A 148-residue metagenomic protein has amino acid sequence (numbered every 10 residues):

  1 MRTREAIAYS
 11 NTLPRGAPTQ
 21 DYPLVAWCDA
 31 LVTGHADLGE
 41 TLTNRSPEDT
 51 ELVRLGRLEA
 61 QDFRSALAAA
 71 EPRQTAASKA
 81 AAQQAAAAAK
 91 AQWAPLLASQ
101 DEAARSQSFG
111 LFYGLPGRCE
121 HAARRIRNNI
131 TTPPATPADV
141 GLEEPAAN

Functional and structural regions predicted by a protein language model:
M1-A17, W93-A103: Short amphipathic alpha-helical segments and their helix-coil junctions
M1-Y9, V53-R64, L142-E143: Charged, low-complexity, helix/coiled-coil-prone segments
P14-R73: Short N-proximal segments of mature Sec-exported proteins
E59-N148: Compact alpha-helical subdomains of small soluble proteins
